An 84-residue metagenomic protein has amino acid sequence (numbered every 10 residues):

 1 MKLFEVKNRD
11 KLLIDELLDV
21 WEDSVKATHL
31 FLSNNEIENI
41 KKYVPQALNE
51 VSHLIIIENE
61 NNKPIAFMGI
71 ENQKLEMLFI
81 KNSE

Functional and structural regions predicted by a protein language model:
M1-D19: A short beta-loop-alpha structural element at the N-terminal edge of CoA-dependent acyl/N-acetyltransferase catalytic
M1-K2, H53, E71: Short beta-strand or tight-loop elements that sit immediately N-terminal to catalytic metal-binding acidic residues
R9-L12, N49, I70: Alpha-helical structural elements of signaling/regulatory helical domains
E22-P45: Conserved GNAT-fold acetyl-CoA-binding loop/helix
P45-I56, K74: A short helix-loop-beta-strand connector motif used in the catalytic cores of GNAT acetyltransferases and, in some
I56, N62-F79: Conserved beta-strand in the GNAT
K81-E84: Active-site acidic-Proline motif in GNAT/NAT acetyltransferases
